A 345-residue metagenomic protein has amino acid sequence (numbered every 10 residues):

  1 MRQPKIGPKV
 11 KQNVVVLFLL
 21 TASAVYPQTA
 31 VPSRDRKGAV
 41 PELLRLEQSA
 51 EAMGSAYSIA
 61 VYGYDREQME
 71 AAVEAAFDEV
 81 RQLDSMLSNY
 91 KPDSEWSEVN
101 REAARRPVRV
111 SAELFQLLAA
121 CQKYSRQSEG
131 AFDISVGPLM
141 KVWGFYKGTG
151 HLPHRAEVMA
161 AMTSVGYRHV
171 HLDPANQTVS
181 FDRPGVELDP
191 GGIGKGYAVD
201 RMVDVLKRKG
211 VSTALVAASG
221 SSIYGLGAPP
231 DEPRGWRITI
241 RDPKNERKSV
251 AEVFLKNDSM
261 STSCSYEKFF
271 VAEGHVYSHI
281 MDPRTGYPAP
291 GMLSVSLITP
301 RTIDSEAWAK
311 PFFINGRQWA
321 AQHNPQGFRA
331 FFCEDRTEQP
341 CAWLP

Functional and structural regions predicted by a protein language model:
R2-V14, F18, A24-P345: Mature catalytic core of soluble alpha/beta enzymes
